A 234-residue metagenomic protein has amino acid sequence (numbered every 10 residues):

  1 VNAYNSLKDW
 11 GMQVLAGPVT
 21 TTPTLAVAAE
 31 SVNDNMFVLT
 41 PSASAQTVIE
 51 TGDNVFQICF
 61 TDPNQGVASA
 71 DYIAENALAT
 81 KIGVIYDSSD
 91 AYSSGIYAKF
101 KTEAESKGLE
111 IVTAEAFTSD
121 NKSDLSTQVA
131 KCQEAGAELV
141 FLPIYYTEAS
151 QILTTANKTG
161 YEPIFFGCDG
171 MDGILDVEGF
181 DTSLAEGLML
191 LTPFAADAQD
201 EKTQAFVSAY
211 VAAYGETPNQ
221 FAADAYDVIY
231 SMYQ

Functional and structural regions predicted by a protein language model:
V1-E50, I58, F117-L125, Y146: Beta-alpha junction/loop-to-helix N-cap segments that form part of ligand/metal-binding clefts
L7-V19, L39-P41, K81-Y86, G136-Y146 (+3 more regions): Periplasmic-binding protein-like
G17-T20, P41-S44, C59-T61, I85-S89 (+4 more regions): Active-site-proximal beta-strand/loop segments in catalytic clefts of secreted hydrolases
T24-V27, T47-T51, A91-G95, A149-Q151 (+1 more regions): Extracytoplasmic/secreted cell-surface and envelope-processing proteins
V55-A116, L139: An alpha-beta-alpha
I58-K81, S94-I96, K122-S126, A149-S150 (+3 more regions): Hydrophobic alpha-helical segments within soluble ligand-binding/sensing domains
L153-Y226: Extracellular/periplasmic periplasmic-binding protein-like sensory domains
Y230-Q234: Short glycine/serine- and small hydrophobic-enriched flexible loop segments
